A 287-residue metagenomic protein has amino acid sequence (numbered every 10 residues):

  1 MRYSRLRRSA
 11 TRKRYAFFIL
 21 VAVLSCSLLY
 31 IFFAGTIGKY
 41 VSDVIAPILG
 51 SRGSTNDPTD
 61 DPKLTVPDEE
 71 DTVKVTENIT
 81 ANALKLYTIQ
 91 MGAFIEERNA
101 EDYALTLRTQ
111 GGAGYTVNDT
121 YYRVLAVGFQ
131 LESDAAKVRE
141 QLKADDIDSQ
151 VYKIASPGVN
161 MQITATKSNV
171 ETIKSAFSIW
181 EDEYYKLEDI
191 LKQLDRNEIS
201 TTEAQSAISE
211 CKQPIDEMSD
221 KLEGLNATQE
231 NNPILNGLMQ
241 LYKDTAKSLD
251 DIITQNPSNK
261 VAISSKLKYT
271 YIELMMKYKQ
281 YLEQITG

Functional and structural regions predicted by a protein language model:
R2-R7, K13-F18, C26, I31-T88 (+4 more regions): N-terminal, intrinsically disordered, polar/charged segments of Gram-positive cell-envelope systems that serve as
L64-D68, V73-S168: Solvent-exposed beta-strand motifs enriched in subsets of small alpha/beta binding domains, especially certain
F94-R98, F129-E132, K174, S178-E181 (+4 more regions): Soluble non-cytosolic domains of exported or imported proteins
R108-G112, E140-I147, Y185, D189-K192 (+4 more regions): Sec-exported extracytoplasmic/periplasmic mature domains
K137, Q141-A207: Charged, amphipathic alpha-helical linkers/stalks
D189-L235: Charge-patterned, long linear interaction tracts outside catalytic cores
D220-G287: Extracytoplasmic/luminal low-complexity segments enriched in Pro/Gly and acidic/polar residues that act as flexible
